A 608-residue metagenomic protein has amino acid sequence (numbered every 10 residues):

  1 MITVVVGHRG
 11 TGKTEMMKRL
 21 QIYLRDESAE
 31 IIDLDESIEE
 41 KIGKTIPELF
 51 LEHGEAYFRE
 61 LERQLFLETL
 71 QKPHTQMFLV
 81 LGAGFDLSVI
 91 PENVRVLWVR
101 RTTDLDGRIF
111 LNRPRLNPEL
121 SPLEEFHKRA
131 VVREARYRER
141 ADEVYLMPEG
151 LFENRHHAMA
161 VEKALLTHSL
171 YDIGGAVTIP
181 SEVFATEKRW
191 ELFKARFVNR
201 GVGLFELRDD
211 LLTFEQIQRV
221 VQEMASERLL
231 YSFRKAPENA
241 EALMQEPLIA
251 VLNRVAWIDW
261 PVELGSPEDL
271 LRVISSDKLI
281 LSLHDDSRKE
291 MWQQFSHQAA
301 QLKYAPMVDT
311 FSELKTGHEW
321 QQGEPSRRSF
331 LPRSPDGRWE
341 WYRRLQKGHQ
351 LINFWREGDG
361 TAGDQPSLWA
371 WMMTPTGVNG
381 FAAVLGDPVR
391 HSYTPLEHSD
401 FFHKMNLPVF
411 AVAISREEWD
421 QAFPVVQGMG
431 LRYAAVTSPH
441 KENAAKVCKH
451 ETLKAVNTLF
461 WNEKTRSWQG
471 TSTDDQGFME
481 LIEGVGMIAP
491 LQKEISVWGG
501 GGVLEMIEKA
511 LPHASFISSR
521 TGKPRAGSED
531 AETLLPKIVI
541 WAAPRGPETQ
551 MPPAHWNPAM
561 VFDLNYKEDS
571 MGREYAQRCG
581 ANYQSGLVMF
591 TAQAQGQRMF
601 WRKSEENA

Functional and structural regions predicted by a protein language model:
R19, Y23, E134-T178, K188 (+1 more regions): NTP-dependent small-molecule kinase module
I22-Q64: Conserved substrate/cofactor phosphate-moiety recognition/catalytic segment in nucleotide-dependent phosphotransferases
Y57-R100, M405, V412: Glycine-rich phosphate-binding loop used to anchor ATP phosphates in small-molecule kinases, encompassing both
R95-R138: A glycine- and Lys/Arg-enriched "phosphate-lid" helix/loop adjacent to the NTP-binding pocket of small-molecule kinases
V202-T213, L229-L270, K278-R288, A299-S312 (+1 more regions): Catalytic beta/alpha-barrel core
L264-F381: Catalytic alpha/beta core domains of metabolic enzymes, predominantly
N379-M487, E568-Y575, C579-N582: Phosphate/diphosphate ligand-binding glycine-rich loop within oxidoreductases
M560-N607: Rossmann-fold NAD(P)-binding glycine/threonine-rich loop
